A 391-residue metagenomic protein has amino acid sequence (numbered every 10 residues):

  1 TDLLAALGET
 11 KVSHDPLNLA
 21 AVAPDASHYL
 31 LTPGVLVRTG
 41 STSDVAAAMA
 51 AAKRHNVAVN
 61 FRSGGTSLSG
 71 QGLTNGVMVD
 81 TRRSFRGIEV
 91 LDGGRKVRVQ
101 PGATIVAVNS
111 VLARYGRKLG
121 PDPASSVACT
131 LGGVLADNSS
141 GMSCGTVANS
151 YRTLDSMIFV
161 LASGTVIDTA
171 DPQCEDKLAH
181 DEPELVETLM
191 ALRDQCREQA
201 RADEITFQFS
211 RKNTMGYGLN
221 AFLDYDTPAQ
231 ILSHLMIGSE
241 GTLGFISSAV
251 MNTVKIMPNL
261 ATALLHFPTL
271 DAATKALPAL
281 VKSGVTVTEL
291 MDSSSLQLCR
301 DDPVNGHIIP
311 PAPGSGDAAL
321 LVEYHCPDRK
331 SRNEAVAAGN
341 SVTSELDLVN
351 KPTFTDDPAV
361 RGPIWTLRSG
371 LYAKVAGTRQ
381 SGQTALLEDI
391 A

Functional and structural regions predicted by a protein language model:
T1-R54, G64-R95, A124, P172 (+4 more regions): N-terminal flexible segment immediately upstream of the FAD-binding catalytic core in FAD-dependent oxidoreductases
D2-T10, A47, A51-H55, V111 (+2 more regions): Generic non-transmembrane alpha-helical segments
L3, A21, S27-V59, V77-S125 (+4 more regions): N-terminal glycine-rich flavin-associated loop
V45-A58, L112-C129, G216-I237, P363-L367 (+1 more regions): Short, hydrophobic/aliphatic alpha-helical segments
V59-R62, T288: ATP-grasp fold ATP-binding core
T66-S67, S125-L135, S239: Conserved A3 ("GATE") glycine/threonine-rich loop of ANL adenylate-forming enzymes
V134-A136, S140-S150, L154-S369, A373: C-terminal substrate-binding/cap subdomain adjacent to the FAD-binding core in PCMH-type and related FAD-linked
